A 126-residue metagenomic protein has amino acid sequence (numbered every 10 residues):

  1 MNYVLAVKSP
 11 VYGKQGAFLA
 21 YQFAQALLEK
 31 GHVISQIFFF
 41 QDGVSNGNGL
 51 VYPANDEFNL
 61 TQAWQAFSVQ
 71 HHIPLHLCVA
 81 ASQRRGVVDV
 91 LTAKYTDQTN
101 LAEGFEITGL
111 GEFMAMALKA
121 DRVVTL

Functional and structural regions predicted by a protein language model:
L5-F18, G47-Y52: Short, glycine-rich nucleotide/cofactor-binding loops
G16-K30, I37: Histidine-anchored nucleotide/phosphate-binding helix
I34-S35, L75: Hydrophobic beta-strand scaffold residues
F38-N48: Short, conserved active-site loops that position catalytic residues or coordinate cofactors/metal ions across diverse
P53-S82: A glycine-rich helix N-cap at a beta->alpha junction
L77-V79, Q83-Q98, A102-F105: Ligand-binding beta-strand-loop-alpha-helix segment within the catalytic cores of soluble metabolic enzymes
Y95-A115, K119, V124: C-terminal structural segments of small proteins and small subunits
